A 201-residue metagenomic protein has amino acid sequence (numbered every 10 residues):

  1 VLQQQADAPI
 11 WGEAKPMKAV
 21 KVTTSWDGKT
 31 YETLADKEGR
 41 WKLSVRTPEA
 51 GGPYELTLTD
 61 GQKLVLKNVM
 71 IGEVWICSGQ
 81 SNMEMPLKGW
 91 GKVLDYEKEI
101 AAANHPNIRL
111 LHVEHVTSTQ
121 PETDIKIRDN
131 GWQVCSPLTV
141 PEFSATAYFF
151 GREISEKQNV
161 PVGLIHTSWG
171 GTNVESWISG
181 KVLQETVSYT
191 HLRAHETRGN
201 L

Functional and structural regions predicted by a protein language model:
V1-Q4: Short, solvent-exposed loop/linker segments at the N-terminal edge of repeated beta-sheet extracellular domains
A6-I10: Structural beta-strand segments of beta-rich domains
W11, K18-S78: Extended acidic/polar, glycine-enriched regions that form or flank non-catalytic beta-rich accessory modules
K37, T47-E49, H112-H115, S168-W169: Short, flexible loop/turn elements at secondary-structure junctions
E38, E55-V140, V160-V162: N-terminal beta-rich core of secreted/periplasmic extracellular enzymes
D95-E97, Q158-S176, G180-E185: Carboxylate/His-rich catalytic cores and anion/metal-binding grooves
N130-K157, P161-I165, G171: A conserved hydrophobic secondary-structure block that centers on an alpha-helix together with its immediately flanking
T190-G199: Conserved small/polar residues in nucleotide/adenosyl-binding loops
